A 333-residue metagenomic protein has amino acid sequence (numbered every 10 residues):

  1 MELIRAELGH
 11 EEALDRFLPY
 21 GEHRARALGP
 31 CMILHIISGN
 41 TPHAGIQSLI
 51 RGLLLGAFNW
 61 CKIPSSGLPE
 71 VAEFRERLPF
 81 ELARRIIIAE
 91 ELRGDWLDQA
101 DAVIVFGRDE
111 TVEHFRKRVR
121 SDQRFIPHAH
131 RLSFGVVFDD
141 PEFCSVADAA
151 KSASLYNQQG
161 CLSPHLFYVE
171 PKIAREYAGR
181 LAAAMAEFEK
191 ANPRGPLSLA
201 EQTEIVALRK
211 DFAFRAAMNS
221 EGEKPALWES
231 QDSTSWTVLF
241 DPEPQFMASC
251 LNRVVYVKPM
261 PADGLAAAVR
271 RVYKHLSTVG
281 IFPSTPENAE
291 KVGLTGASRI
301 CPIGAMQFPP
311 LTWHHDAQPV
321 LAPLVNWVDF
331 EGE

Functional and structural regions predicted by a protein language model:
M1-C31, L276, A297: N-terminal Rossmann-like NAD(P)+-binding subdomain of aldehyde/semialdehyde dehydrogenases
L18-I37, E90-D95, T234-R253: Donor nucleotide-activated moiety binding/catalytic core segment of transferases that use nucleotide-activated donors
G21-E22, R26-A72: Substrate-binding/gating loop at the entrance of the active-site cleft, primarily in PLP-dependent aminotransferase-like
M32, L82-P171, M306-E333: Conserved NAD(P)+-binding/catalytic subdomain of aldehyde/semialdehyde dehydrogenases
I33, N59-C61, Q99-I104, F134-G135 (+4 more regions): Hydrophobic beta-strand segments of well-ordered beta-sheets in folded domains
G45, T111-E113, P286-A289: Short, well-ordered alpha-helical microsegments
P69-E81: Active-site-proximal loop->helix
Y168-E333: NAD(P)-dependent aldehyde/semialdehyde dehydrogenase
